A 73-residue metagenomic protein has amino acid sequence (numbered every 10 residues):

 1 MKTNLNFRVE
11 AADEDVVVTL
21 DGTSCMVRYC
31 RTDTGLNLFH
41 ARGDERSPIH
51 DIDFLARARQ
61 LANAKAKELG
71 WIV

Functional and structural regions predicted by a protein language model:
M1-V17: Negatively charged, low-complexity tracts enriched in Asp/Glu with abundant Ser/Thr
N4-N6, N37, N63: Detector for Asparagine
A12, T32-G35, N63, L69: General helical structural elements
D15-G43: A short, structured beta-strand/loop element
F39-V73: Mixed-charge, Lys/Arg-enriched low-complexity segments
